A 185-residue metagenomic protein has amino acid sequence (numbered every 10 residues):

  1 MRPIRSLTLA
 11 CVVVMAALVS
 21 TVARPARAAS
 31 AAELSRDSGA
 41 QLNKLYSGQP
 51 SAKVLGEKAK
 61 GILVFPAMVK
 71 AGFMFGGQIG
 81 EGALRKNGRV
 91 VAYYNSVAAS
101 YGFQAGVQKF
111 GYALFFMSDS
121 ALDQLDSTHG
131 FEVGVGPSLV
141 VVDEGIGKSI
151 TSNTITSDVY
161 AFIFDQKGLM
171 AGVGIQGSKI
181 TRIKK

Functional and structural regions predicted by a protein language model:
M1-V12: Bacterial N-terminal signal peptides that target proteins for export
L9-C11, S20, Q124: Generic detector of low-complexity/intrinsically disordered segments and short hydrophobic N-terminal stretches
A16-P25: C-terminal segment of classical bacterial N-terminal signal peptides
A28-K185: Small-residue-enriched, tightly packed secondary-structure blocks
